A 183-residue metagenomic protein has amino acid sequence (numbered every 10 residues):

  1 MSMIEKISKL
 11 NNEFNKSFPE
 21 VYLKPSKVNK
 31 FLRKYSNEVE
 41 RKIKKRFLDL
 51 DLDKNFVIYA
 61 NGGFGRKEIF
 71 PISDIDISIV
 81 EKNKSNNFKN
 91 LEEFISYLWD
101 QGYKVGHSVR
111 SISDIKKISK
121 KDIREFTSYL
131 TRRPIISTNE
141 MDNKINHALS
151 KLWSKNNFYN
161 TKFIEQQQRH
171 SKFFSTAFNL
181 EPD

Functional and structural regions predicted by a protein language model:
M1-D53, I72: N-terminal regions immediately upstream of nucleotidyltransferase
E5-V21, E68-I69, R133-N143, R169: Short, compositionally biased low-complexity segments
S8-K9, F18, K155-D183: Conserved nucleotidyltransferase catalytic core and NTase-mimicking acidic/glycine-rich helix/loop elements in nucleic
E20, I75-D76, E140-I145, K172-E181: Short acidic (Asp/Glu) and glycine-rich catalytic loops that position anionic groups and cofactors
V21-F31, I75-E81, N179-D183: Glycine- and acidic
N37-K44, L50, S78, F88-M141 (+1 more regions): Conserved catalytic core of two-metal-ion nucleotidyltransferases
E40-F88: Active-site nucleotide-donor binding segment shared across nucleotidyl transfer reactions
E140-N157: Extended catalytic-interface subdomain
